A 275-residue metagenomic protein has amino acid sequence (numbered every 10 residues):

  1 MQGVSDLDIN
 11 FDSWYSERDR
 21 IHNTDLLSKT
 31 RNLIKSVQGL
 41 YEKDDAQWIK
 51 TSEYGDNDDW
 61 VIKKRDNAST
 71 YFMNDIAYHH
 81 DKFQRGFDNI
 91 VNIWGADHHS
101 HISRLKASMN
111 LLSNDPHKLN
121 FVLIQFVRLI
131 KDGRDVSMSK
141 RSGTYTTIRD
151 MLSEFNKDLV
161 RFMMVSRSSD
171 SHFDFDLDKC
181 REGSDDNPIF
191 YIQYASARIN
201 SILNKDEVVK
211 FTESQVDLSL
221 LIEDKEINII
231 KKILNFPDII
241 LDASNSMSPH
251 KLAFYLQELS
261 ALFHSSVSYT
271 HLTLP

Functional and structural regions predicted by a protein language model:
M1-L272: Non-catalytic interaction-recognition regions
